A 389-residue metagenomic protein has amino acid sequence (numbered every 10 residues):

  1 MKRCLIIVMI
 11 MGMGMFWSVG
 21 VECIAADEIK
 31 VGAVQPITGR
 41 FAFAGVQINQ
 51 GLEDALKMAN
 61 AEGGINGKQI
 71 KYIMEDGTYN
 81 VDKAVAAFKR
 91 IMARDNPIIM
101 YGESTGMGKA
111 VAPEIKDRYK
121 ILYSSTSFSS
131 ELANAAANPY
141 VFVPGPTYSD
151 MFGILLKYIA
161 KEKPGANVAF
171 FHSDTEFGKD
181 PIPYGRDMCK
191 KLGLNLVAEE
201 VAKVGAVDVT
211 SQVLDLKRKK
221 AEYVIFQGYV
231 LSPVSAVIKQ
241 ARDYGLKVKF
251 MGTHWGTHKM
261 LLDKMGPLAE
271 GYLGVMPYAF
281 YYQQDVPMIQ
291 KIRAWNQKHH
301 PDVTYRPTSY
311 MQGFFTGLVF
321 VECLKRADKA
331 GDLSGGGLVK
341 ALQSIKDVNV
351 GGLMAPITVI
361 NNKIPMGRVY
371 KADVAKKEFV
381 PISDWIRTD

Functional and structural regions predicted by a protein language model:
M1-C4: Positively charged n-region of N-terminal signal peptides that target proteins for export
I7-S18: Bacterial N-terminal signal peptides
C23-A33, A61-Q69, A160-N167: Immediate post-signal peptide segment of exported/extracytoplasmic ligand-binding proteins
E28, F43-Q50, M58, E62-A135 (+4 more regions): Beta-alpha junction/loop-to-helix N-cap segments that form part of ligand/metal-binding clefts
G32-E53, E75-D82, S104, F171-K179 (+2 more regions): Extracytoplasmic "Venus flytrap"
N96-E199, K249-G274: Extracytoplasmic ligand/sensor domains, especially the bilobed periplasmic-binding protein
I238-F314, I382-T388: Extracellular/periplasmic periplasmic-binding protein-like sensory domains
K298-Y310, V321-E378: Segments of small-molecule ligand-sensing domains
